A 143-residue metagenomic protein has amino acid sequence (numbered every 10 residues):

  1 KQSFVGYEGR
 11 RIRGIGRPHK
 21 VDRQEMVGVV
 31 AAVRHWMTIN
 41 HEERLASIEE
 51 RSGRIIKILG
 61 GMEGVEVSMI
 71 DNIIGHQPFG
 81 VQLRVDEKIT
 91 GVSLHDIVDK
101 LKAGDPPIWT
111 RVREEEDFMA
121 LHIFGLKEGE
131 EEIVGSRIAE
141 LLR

Functional and structural regions predicted by a protein language model:
K1-H76: Active-site C-terminal subdomain of aminotransferase-like
I56-E140: Conserved C-terminal alpha-helix-loop-beta "cap" of PLP-dependent enzymes that closes/shapes the active-site mouth
